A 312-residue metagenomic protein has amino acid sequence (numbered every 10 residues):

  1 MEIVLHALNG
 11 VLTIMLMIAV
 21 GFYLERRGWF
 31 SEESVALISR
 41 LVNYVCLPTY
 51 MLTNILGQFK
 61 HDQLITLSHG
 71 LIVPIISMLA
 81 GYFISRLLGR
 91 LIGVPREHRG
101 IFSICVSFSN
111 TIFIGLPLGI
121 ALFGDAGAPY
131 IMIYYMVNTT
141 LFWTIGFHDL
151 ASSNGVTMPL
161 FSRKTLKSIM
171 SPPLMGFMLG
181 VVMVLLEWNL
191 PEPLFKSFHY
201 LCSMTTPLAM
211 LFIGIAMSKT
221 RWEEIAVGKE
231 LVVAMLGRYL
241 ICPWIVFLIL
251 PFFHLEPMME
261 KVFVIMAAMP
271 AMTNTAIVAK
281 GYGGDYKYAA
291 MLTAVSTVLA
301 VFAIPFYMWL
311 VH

Functional and structural regions predicted by a protein language model:
M1-H312: Alpha-helical transmembrane segments of multi-pass small-molecule/ion transporters
